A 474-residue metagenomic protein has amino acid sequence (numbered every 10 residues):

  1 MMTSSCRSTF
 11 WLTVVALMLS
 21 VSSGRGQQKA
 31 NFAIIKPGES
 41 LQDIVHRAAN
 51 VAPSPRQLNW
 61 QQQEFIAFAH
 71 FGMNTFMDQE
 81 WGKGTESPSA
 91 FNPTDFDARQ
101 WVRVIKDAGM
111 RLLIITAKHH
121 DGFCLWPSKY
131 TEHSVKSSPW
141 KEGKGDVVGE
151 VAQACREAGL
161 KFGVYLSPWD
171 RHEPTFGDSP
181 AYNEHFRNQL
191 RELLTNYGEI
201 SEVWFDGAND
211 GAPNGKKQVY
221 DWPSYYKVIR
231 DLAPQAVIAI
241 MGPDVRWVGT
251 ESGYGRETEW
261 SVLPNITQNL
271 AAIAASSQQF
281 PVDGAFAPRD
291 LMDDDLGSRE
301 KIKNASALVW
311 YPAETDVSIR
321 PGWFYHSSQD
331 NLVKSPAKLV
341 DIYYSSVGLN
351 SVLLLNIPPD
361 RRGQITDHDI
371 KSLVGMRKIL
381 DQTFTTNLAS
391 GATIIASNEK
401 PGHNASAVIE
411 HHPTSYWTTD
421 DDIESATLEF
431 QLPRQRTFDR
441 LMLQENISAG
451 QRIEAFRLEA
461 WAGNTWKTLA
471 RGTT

Functional and structural regions predicted by a protein language model:
M1-L12: Bacterial N-terminal signal peptides that target proteins for export
W11-S20: Bacterial N-terminal signal peptides
Q27-D422, F430, M442-Q444, Q451 (+1 more regions): Mature catalytic domains of secreted/periplasmic carbohydrate-active enzymes
E424-S425, P433-R440: Extended extracellular/luminal ectodomain segments enriched in beta-structured repeat modules
Q451-N464: Short, surface-exposed beta-strand/strand-loop-strand elements in extracellular ectodomains
